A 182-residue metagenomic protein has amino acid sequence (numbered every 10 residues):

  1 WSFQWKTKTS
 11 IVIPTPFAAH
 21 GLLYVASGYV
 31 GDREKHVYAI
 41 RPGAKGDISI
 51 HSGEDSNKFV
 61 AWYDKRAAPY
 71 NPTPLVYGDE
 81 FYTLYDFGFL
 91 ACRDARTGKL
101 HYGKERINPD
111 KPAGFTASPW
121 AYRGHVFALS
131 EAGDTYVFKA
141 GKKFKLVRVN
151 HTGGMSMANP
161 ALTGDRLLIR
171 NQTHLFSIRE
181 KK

Functional and structural regions predicted by a protein language model:
W1-K182: Noncatalytic, solvent-exposed loop/strand surfaces of beta-propeller-type extracellular/periplasmic domains
